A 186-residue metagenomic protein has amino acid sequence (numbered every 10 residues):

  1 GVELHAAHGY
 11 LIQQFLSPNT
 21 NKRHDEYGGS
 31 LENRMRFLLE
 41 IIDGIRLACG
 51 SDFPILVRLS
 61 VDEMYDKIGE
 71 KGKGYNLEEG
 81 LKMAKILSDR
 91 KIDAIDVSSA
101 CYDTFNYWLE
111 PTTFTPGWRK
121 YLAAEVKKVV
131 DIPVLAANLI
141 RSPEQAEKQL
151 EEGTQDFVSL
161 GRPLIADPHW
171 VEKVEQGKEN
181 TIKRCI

Functional and structural regions predicted by a protein language model:
G1-I186: Flavin-dependent oxidoreductase catalytic cores
